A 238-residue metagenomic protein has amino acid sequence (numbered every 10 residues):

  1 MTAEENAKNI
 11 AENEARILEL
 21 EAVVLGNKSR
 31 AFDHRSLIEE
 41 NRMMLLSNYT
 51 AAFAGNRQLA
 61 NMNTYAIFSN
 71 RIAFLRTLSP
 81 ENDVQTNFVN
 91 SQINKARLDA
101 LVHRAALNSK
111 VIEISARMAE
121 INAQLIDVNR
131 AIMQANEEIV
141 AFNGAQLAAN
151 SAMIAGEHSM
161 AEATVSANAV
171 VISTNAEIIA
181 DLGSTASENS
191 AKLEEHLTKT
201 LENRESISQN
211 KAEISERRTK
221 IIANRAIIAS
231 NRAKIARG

Functional and structural regions predicted by a protein language model:
M1-G238: Extended amphipathic alpha-helical heptad-repeat regions
